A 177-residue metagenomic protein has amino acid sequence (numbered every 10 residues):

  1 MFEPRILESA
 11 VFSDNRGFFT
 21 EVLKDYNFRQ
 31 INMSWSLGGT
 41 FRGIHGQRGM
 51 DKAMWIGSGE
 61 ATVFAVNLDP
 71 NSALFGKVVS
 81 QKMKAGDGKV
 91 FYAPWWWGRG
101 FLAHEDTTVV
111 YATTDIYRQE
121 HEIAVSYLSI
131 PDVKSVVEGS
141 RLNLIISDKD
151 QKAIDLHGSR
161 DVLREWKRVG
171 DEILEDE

Functional and structural regions predicted by a protein language model:
M1-G86, Y111-E120, V125-E177: Non-catalytic, conserved peripheral segments adjacent to functional cores
M83-D106, T113-T114: Conserved metal-binding segment of the jelly-roll/cupin
